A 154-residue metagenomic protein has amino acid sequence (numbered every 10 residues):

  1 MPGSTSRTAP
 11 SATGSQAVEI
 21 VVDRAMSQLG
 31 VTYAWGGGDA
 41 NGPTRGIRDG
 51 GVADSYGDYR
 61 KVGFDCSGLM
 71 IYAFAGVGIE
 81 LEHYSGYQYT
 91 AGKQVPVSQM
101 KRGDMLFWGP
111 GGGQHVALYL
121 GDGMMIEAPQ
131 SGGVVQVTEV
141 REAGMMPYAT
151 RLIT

Functional and structural regions predicted by a protein language model:
M1-V52, G144-T154: Intrinsically disordered, low-complexity, Pro/Ser/Thr/Asn/Gly/Ala-rich spacer/linker segments adjacent to signal
R7-T8, Y33-R102: Catalytic cysteine-centered active-site loop
M26, M70-I71, L118, T150: Residue-level recognition of well-ordered secondary-structure positions
G30, F74-A75, D122, T154: Residue-level marker of positions within ordered structural domains that often coincide with functionally constrained
Y33-F64, G109-M146: Glycine-rich catalytic cores of cysteine/serine-nucleophile enzymes that process amide/ester linkages in cell-envelope
I71, V77-E139: ...with weaker cross-activation on analogous glycine-rich loops/strands in unrelated enzymes
